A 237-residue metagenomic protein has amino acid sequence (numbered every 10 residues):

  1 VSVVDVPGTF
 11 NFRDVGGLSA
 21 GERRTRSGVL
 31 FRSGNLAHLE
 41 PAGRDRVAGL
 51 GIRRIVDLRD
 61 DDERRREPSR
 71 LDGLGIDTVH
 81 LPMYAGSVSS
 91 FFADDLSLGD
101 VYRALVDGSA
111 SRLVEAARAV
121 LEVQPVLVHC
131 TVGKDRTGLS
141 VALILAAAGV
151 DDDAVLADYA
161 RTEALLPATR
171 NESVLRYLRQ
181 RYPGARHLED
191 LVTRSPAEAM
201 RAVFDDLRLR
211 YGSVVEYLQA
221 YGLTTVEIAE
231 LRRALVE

Functional and structural regions predicted by a protein language model:
V1-L127, L139-E237: Cys-dependent protein tyrosine phosphatase-like superfamily
V132, R136-T137: Ser/Thr-glycine-rich phosphate-binding loops at phosphate-binding pockets of nucleotides, nucleotide cofactors
